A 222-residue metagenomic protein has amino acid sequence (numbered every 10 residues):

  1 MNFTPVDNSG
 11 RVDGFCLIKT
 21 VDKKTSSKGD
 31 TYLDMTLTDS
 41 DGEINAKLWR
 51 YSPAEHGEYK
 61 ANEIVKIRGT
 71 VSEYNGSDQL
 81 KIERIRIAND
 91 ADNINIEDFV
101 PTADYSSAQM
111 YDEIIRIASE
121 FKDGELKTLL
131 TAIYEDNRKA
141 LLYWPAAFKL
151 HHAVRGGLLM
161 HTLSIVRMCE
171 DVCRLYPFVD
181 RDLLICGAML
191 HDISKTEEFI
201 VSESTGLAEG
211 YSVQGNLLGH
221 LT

Functional and structural regions predicted by a protein language model:
M1-V12: OB-fold nucleic-acid-binding modules
D13, Y32: Short coil/loop residues immediately preceding or within conserved phosphate-binding loops of NTP-utilizing enzyme
C16: Non-catalytic, usually N-terminal nucleic-acid engagement modules in DNA/RNA processing proteins
T20-T31, G42-E97: OB-fold single-stranded nucleic acid-binding module
D34-D39: Short, acidic/hydrophobic/Gly-rich beta-strand patch recurrent on exposed beta strands that often constitutes part
S77-P145: Extended, charge-rich, solvent-exposed interface segments
L126-C169, I193, E198: A short mid-domain helix/strand-loop element embedded in enzyme catalytic domains that forms or borders the active-site
L150-H151, M160, D171-T222: Divalent metal-dependent catalytic cores for phosphoryl transfer on phosphate-bearing substrates
